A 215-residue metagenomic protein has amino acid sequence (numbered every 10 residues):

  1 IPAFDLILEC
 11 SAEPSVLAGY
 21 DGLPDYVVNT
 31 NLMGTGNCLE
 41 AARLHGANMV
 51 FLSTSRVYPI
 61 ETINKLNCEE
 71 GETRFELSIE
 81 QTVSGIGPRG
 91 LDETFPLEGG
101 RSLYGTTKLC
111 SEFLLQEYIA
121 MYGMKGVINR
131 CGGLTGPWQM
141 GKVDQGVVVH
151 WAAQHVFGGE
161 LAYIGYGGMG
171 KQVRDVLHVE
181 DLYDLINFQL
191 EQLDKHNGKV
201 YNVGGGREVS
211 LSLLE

Functional and structural regions predicted by a protein language model:
I1-G132: N-terminal Rossmann-like NAD(P)+-binding domain of SDR-like oxidoreductases, especially those catalyzing
N37-A41, V176, D181-D184: Conserved mid-core alpha-helix of short-chain dehydrogenase/reductase
R43, I119, V156, L190-D194: Protein kinase-like catalytic domain
Y104, K171-R174: Catalytic tyrosine of NAD(P)H-dependent dehydrogenase/reductases that use a Tyr as the general acid/base
L109, Y122, T135-H150, Y163-G167 (+5 more regions): Glycine/proline-rich active-site loop of Rossmann-fold NAD(P)-dependent oxidoreductases
S210-E215: PAPS/PAP-binding and catalytic site of the sulfotransferase fold
